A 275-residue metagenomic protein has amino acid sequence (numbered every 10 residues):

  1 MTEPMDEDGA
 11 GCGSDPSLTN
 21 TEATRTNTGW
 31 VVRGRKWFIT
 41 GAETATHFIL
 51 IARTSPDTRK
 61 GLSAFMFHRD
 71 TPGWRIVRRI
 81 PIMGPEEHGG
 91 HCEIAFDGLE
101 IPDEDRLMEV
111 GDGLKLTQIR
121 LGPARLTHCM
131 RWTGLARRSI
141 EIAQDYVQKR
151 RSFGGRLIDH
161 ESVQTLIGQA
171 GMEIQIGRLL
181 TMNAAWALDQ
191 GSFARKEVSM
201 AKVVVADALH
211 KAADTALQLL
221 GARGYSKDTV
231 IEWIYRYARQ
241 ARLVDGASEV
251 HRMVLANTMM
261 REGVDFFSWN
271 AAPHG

Functional and structural regions predicted by a protein language model:
M1-D6: A short, Trp-centered hydrophobic/proline-enriched beta-strand micro-motif
A10-D15, T19, R25, W30 (+1 more regions): Hydrophobic, small-residue-rich alpha-helical packing segments that form membrane-like cores
C12, W74, D105-V110: Cytochrome P450 core scaffold surrounding the K-helix E-X-X-R motif and the conserved "meander" helix-loop region
G13-S17, G41-A45, R59-G61, E87-H88 (+1 more regions): Short glycine/proline-enriched turns and hinge-like loops at secondary-structure junctions
L18, P72-E100: Flexible, small-/acidic-enriched active-site or ligand-binding loops
T24, T54-D57, P85: Short polar/acidic secondary-structure junctions
R25-W30, E93-G98, D103, D112 (+1 more regions): Alpha-helical interface subdomain recognition
R33-V77: A short core secondary-structure module
